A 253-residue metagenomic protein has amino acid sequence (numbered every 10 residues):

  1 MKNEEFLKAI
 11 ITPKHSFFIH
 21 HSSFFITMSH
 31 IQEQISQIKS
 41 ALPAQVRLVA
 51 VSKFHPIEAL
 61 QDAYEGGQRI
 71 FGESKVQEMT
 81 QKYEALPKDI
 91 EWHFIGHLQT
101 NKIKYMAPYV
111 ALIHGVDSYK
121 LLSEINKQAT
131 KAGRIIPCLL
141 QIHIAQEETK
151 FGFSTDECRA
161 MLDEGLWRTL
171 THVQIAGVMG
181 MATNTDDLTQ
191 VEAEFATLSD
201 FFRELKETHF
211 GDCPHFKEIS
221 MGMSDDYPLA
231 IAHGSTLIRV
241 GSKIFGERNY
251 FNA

Functional and structural regions predicted by a protein language model:
M1-T27, E164, R168-T169: Intrinsic disorder/low-complexity segments
N3, H15, N101, N126 (+2 more regions): Detector for Asparagine
I11, S22-S23, A59, E207 (+2 more regions): Short linear sequence elements within intrinsically disordered, low-complexity coil regions
S16, H21-S22, E65, F210 (+2 more regions): Compositionally biased, intrinsically disordered low-complexity regions enriched in proline and serine
M28-D225, I231-H233, F245: Conserved alpha/beta-domain cores
H114, S235-A253: Gly/Pro- and small hydrophobic-enriched strand-loop and loop-to-helix capping segments that sit at the rims
